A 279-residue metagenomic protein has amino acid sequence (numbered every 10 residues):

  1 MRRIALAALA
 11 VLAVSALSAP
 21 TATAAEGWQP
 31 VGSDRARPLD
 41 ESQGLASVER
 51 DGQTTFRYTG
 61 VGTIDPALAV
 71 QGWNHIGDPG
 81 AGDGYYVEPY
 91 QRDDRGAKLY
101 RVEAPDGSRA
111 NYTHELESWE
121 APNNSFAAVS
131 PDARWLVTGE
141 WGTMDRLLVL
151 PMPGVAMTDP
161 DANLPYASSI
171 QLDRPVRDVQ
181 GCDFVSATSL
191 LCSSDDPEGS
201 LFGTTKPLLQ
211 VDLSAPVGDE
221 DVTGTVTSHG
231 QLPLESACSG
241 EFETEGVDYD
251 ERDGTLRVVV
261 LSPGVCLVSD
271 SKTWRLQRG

Functional and structural regions predicted by a protein language model:
M1-A24: Secretory targeting and sorting signals
G32-V61, V70-D78: Beta-strand-rich domains and repeat architectures in extracellular enzymes and scaffolds, especially beta-propellers
S33-D40, L68-G72, H114-A121, I170-P175 (+1 more regions): Surface loop/turn motifs at the tips and blade-to-blade linkers of beta-strand repeat domains
S42-S47, I76-D78, F126, V179-G181 (+1 more regions): Conserved beta-strand position repeated once per blade in WD40 beta-propeller domains
T55, T63-A67, D94-V102, T143-P153 (+2 more regions): Structural motif
G62-A97, N111-E117: Blade-loop segments of beta-propeller domains
R174-T225: Loop/turn-rich, solvent-exposed surfaces of beta-rich toroidal or solenoidal domains
D219-E251: Conserved blade-ending motifs and adjacent loop-strand segments that build the rim/top face of beta-propeller domains
